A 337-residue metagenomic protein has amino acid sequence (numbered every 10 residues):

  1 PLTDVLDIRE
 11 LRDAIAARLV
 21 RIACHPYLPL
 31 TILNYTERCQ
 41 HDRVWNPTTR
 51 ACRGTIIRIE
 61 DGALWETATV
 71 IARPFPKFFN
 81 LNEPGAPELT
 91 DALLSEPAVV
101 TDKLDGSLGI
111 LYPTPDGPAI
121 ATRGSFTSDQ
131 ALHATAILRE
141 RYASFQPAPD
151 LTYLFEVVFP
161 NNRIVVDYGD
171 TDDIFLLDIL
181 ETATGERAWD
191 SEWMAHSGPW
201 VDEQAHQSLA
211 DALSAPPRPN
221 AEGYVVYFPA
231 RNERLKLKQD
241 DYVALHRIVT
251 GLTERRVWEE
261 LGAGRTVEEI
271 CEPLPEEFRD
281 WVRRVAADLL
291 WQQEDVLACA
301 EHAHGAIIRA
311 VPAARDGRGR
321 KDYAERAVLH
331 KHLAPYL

Functional and structural regions predicted by a protein language model:
P1-L337: Core nucleotide-handling region used for phosphoryl-transfer chemistry
